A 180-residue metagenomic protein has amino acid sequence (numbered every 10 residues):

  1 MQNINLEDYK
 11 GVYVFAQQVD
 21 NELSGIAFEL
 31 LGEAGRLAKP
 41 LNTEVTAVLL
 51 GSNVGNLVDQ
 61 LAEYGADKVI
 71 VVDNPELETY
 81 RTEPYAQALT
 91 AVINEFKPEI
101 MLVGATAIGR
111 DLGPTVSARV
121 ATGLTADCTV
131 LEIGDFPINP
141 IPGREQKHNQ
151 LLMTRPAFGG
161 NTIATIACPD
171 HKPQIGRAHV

Functional and structural regions predicted by a protein language model:
M1-H179: N-terminal glycine-rich FAD/FM-binding segment characteristic of electron-transfer flavoproteins
